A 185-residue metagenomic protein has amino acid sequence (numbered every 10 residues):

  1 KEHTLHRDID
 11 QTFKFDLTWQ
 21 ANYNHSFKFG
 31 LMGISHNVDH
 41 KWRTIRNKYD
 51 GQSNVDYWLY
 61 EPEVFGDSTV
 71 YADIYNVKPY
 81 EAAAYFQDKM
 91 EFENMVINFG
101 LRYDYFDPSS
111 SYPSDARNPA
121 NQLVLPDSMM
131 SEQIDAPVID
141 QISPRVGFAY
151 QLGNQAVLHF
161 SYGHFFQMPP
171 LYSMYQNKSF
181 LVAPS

Functional and structural regions predicted by a protein language model:
K1, V182-S185: Short, intrinsically disordered, charge-balanced linker/junction segments flanking boundaries in proteins
T4, I9, Q20, N24-Q155 (+1 more regions): Signature of Gram-negative outer-membrane beta-barrel scaffolds
D10, K14-D16: Anionic, Ser/Thr-rich low-complexity intrinsically disordered regions
D104, G163, Q176: Histidine-centered beta-alpha loop that forms part of the nucleotide-sugar donor binding/catalytic region in diverse
R117, Q176-S179: Short, hinge-like loop/turn segments at secondary-structure boundaries
V157-H159, G163, P169, S185: Membrane-embedded beta-barrel scaffold of Gram-negative outer-membrane proteins
L171, Y175: Short clusters of hydrophobic/aromatic residues that line enzyme substrate/ligand-binding pockets
